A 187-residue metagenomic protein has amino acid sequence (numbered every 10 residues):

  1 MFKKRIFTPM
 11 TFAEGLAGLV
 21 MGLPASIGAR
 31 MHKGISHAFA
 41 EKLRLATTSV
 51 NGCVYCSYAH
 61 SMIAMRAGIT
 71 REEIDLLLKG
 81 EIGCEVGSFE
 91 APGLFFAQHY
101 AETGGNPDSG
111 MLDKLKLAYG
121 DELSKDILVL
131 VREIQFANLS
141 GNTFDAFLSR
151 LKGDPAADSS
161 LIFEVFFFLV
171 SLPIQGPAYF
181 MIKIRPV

Functional and structural regions predicted by a protein language model:
M1-V187: Hydrophobic alpha-helical segments
